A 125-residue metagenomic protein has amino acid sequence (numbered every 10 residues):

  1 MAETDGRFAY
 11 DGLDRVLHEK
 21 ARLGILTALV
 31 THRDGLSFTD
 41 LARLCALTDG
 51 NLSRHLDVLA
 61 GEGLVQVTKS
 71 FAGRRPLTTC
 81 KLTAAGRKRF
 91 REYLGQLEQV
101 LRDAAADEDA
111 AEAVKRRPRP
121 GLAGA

Functional and structural regions predicted by a protein language model:
M1-A2, D40: Hydrophobic, well-ordered secondary-structure segments that either form specific early membrane-associated helices used
A2-F8, T27, K88-A125: Amphipathic alpha-helical dimerization/coiled-coil segments that flank or bridge DNA-binding/regulatory modules
A9-N51, A72-G73, L77-K81: N-terminal helix-turn-helix DNA-binding core of bacterial DNA-binding proteins
L56-D57: Short, hydrophobic-biased segments on the C-terminal half of alpha helices that form "recognition helices"
G63: Glycine-centered, phosphate/nucleic-acid-interacting loop/turn motifs that mediate DNA/RNA or nucleotide
V67: Short beta-strand "wing" residues that participate in macromolecule-binding interfaces
A72-L97: Basic, amphipathic "hinge/linker" alpha-helix immediately C-terminal to the N-terminal HTH DNA-binding motif
